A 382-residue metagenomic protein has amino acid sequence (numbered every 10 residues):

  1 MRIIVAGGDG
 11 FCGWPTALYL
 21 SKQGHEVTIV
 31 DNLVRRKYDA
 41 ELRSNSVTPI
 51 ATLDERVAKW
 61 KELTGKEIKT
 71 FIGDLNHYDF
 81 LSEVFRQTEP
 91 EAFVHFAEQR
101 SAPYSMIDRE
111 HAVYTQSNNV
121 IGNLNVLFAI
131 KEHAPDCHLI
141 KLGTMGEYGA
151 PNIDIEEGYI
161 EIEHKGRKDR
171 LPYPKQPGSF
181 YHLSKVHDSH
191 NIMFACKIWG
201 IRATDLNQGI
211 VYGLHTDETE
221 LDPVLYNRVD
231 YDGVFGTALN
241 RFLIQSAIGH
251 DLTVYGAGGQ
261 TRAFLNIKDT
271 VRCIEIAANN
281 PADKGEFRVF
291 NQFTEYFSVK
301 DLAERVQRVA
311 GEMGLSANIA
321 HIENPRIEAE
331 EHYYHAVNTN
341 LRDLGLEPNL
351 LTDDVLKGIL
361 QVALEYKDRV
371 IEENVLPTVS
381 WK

Functional and structural regions predicted by a protein language model:
M1-L214, W381: N-terminal Rossmann-like NAD(P)+-binding domain of SDR-like oxidoreductases, especially those catalyzing
K22, S246-K382: C-terminal substrate-binding subdomain of Rossmann-fold SDR/epimerase-dehydratase oxidoreductases
D54-K66, I160-L171, V211, H215-D217 (+4 more regions): A short C-terminal helix-loop "cap" of Rossmann-like NAD(P)-dependent dehydrogenase/epimerase domains
G73, F85, T115, N227-V234 (+4 more regions): Pocket-edge positions in alpha/beta enzyme catalytic cores
N76, N118-I121, S179, G233-T237 (+4 more regions): Residue-level signal for the nucleotide or nucleotide-sugar donor/cofactor binding architecture
N123, L127, I192, L239 (+2 more regions): Short-chain dehydrogenase/reductase
V186, W199-I201, V211-N240, I248-H250 (+4 more regions): Glycine/proline-rich active-site loop of Rossmann-fold NAD(P)-dependent oxidoreductases
H187-A195, F242, L302, V306: Hydrophobic alpha-helix immediately C-terminal to the catalytic Tyr-X-X-X-Lys motif of short-chain
